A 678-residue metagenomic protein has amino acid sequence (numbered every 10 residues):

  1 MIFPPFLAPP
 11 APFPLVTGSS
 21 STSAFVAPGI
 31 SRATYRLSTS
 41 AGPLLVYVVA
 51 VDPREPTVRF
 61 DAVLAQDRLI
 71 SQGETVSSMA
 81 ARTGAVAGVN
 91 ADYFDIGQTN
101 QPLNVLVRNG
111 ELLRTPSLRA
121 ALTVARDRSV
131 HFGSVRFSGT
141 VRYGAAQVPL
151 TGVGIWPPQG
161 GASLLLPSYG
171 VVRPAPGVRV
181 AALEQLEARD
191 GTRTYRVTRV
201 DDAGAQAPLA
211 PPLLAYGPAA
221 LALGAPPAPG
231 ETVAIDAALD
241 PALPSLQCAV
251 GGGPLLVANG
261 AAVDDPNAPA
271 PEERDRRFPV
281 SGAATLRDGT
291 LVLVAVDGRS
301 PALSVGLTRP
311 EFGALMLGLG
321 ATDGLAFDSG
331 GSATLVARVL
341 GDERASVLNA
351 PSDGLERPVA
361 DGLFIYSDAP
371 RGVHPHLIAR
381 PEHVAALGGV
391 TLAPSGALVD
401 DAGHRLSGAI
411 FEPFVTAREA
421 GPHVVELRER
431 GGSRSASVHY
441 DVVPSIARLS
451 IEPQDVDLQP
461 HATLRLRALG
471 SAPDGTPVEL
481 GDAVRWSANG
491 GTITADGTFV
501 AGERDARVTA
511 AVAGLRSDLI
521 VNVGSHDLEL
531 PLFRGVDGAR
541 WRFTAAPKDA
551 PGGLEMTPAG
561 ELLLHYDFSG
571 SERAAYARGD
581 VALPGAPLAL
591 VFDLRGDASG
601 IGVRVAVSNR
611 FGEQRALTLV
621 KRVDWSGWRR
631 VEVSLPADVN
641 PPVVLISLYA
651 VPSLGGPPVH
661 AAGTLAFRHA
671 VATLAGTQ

Functional and structural regions predicted by a protein language model:
F3-R485, N489-E529: Gly/Ser/Thr/Pro-rich low-complexity, intrinsically disordered segments
V46, R119, V280, A360 (+5 more regions): Extracellular structured ligand-interaction cores
I410-E412, R485-W486, W541, D593 (+1 more regions): Signature tryptophan residues that serve as conserved aromatic anchors
P413-F414, F592, S608, R630-Q678: Extracellular beta-strand ligand-recognition surfaces/modules
P422-V424, D505-R507, A589, G602 (+1 more regions): Short, conserved beta-strand segments of beta-strand-rich sandwich/propeller modules, principally
G524-K548, Q678: Extracellular carbohydrate-recognition regions
G553-R573: Short carbohydrate-recognition loop motifs
Y566-N640, H660-A661: Extracellular ligand-binding interfaces
